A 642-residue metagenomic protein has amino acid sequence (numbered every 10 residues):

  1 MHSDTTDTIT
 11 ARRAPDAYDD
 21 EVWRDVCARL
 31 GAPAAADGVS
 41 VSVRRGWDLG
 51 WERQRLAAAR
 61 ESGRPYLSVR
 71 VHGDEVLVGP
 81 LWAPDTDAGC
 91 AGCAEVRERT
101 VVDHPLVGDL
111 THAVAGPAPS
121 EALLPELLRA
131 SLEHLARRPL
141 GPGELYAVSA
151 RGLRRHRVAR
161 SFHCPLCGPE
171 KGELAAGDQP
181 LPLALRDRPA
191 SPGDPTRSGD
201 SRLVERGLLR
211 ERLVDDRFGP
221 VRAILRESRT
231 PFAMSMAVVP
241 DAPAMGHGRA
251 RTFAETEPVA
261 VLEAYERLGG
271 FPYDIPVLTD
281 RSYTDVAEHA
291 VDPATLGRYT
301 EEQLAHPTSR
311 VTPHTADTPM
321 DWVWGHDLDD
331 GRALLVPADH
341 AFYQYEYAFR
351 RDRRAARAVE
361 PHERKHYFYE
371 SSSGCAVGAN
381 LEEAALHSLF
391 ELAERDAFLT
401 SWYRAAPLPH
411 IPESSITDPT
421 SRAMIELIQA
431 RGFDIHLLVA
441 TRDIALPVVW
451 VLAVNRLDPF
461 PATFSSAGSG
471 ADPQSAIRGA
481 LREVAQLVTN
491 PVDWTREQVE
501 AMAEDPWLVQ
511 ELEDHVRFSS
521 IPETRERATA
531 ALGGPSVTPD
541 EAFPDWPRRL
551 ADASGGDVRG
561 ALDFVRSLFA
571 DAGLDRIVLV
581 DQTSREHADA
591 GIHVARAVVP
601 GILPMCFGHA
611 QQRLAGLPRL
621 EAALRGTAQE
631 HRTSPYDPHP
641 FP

Functional and structural regions predicted by a protein language model:
M1-H2, P642: C-terminal end-of-chain micro-motif
H2, T10, P15-G31, G38-L127 (+3 more regions): E1/E1-like adenylate-forming module used to activate ubiquitin-like modifiers and sulfur-carrier proteins
G46, E52, H72, G141-P642: Helix-biased "structured C-terminal domain" signature
R129-R137: Non-catalytic, well-ordered alpha-helical segments in soluble enzyme domains
